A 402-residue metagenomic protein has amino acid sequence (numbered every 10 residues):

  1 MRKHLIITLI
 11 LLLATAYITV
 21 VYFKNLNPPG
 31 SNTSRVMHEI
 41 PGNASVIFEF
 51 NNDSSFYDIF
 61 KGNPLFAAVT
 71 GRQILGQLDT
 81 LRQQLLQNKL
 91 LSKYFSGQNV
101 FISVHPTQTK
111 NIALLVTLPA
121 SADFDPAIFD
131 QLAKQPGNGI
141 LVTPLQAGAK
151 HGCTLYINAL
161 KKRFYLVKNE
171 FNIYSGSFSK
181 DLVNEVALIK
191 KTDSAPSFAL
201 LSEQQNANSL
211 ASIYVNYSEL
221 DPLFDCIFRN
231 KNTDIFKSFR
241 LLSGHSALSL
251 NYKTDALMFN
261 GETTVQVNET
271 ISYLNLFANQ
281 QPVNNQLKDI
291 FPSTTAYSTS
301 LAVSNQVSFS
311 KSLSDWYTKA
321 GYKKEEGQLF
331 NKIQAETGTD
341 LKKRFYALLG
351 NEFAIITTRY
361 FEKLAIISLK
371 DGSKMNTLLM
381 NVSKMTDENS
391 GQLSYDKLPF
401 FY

Functional and structural regions predicted by a protein language model:
R2-I7, L11-Y156, F198-S243, N260-Y360: Structural boundary/hinge residues at secondary-structure and domain interfaces
F48, T154-T192, Y402: A short, solvent-exposed beta-edge/loop patch
P119-F124, F178-V183, L369-S373: Helix N-cap motif at beta-to-alpha junctions
L132-V142, D193-S194, S383-Q392: A common structural junction motif
P144-A149, L166-E170, T254, T357-T358 (+1 more regions): Generic beta-strand structural signal
F164-E185, T254-Q266, T270-L276, D289: Charged, amphipathic alpha-helical scaffolding segments
Y360-I367, S373-N376, V382: Ordered core of a single globular domain
N389-Y402: C-terminal soluble interaction/assembly domains
